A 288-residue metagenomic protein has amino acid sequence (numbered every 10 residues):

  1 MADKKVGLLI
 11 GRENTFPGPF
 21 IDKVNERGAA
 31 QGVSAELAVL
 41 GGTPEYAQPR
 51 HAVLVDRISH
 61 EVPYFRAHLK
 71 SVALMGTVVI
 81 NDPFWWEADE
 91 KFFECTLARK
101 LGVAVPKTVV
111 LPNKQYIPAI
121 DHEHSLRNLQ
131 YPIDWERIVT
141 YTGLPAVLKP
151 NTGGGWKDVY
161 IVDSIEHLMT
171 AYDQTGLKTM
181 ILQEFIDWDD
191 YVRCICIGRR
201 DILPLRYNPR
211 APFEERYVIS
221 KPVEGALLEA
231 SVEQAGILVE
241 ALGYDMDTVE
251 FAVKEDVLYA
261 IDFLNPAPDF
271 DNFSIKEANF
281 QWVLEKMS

Functional and structural regions predicted by a protein language model:
M1-I10, A73-G76, F84-Y191, S220-K221 (+1 more regions): Active-site nucleotide/adenylate-binding loops and adjacent lid/helix of ATP-dependent enzymes
G11-H124: Conserved N-proximal alpha/beta basic substrate-recognition cap immediately N-terminal to, or forming the N-lobe
E13-N14, H60-E61, W86, T152-G154 (+4 more regions): Short, solvent-exposed loop/turn segments at secondary-structure junctions
I58-S59, N151, F185-I186, I195 (+2 more regions): Anionic group-transfer/hydrolysis microenvironments
A146, L203, D247, Y259-D262: Protein kinase-like catalytic core scaffold
Q174-L177, E184-Y191, I195-P212, R216: Catalytic core of tubulin tyrosine ligase-like
F213-L258, E285-K286: A long amphipathic alpha-helix within ATP-dependent nucleotide-binding catalytic cores
V253-S288: C-terminal active-site "lid" helix and adjoining low-complexity regulatory extension at the edge of ATP-using catalytic
